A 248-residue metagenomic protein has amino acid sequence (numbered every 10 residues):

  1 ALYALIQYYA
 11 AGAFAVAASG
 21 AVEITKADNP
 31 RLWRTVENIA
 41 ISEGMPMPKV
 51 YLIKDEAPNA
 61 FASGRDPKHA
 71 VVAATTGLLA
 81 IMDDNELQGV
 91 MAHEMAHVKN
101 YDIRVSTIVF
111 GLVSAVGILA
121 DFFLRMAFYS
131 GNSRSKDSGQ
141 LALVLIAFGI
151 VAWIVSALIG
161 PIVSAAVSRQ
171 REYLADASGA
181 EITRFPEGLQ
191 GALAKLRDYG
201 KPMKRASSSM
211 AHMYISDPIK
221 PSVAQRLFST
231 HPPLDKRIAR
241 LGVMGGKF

Functional and structural regions predicted by a protein language model:
L2-L143, L158-F248: Polar-ligand-bearing catalytic/cofactor-coordination segments of membrane-embedded or membrane-tethered inner-membrane
L143-V151: Hydrophobic alpha-helical transmembrane segments
